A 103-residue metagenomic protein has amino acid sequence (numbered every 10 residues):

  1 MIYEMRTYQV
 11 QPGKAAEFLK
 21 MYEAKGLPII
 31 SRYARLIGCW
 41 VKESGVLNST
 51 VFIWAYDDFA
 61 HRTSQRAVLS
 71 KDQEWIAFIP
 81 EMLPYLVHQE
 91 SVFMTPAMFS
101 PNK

Functional and structural regions predicted by a protein language model:
M1-E17, M98-K103: Surface-exposed interaction/gating patches
I2-R6, F18, I30, S49-W54: Short, structured motif recognition centered on aromatic/hydrophobic residues
Q11, R32-V51, D57, E74-K103: Glycine-rich beta-strand-turn "strand-cap" elements at beta-sheet edges
K14-G38: Short amphipathic alpha-helical segments
A16-K20, D58-K71: Short amphipathic alpha-helices within nucleic acid-binding modules
M21-A24, V68, E81-P84: Residues within well-ordered alpha-helical secondary structure of globular protein domains
